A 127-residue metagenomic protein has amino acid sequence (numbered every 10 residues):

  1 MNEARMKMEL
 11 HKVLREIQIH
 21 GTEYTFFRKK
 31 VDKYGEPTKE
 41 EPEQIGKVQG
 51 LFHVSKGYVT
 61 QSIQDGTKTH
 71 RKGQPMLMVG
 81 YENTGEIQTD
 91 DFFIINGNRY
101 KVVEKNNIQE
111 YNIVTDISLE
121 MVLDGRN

Functional and structural regions predicted by a protein language model:
M1-M8, Q18-N127: Short, conserved turn/kink motifs that form compact alpha/beta structural patches or helix kinks used as
V13-I17: Soluble sensory domains of the PAS superfamily and closely related sensory modules
